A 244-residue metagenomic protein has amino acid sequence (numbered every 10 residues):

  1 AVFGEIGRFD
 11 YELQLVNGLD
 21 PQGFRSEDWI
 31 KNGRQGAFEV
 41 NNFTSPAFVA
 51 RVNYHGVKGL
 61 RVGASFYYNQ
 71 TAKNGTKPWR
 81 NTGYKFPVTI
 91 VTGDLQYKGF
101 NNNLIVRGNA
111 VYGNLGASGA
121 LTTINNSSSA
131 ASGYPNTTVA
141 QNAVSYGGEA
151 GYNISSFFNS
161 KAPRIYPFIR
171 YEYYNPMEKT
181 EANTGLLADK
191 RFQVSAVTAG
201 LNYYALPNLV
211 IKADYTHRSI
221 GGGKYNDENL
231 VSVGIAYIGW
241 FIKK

Functional and structural regions predicted by a protein language model:
V2-G4, A50-Y54, G93-Y97, G148-Y152 (+2 more regions): Residues on the lipid-exposed face of transmembrane beta-strands in outer-membrane beta-barrel proteins
E5-G7, T44-F48, P87-V91, N142-Y146 (+2 more regions): Residues that define the transmembrane beta-barrel architecture of outer-membrane proteins
E5-R8, Q22, K58-L60, F100-N103 (+3 more regions): Short loop/turn motifs that connect adjacent beta-strands in outer-membrane beta-barrel proteins
I6-R8, L15-L19, F66-A72, G99 (+5 more regions): Transmembrane beta-strands of outer-membrane beta-barrel pores
R8-D10, L19-V139: Surface-exposed beta-loop-beta
Y11-L13, R61-A64, L104-G108, G148 (+4 more regions): Transmembrane beta-strands of outer-membrane beta-barrel proteins
N125, P135-T138, A143, S160-Y204 (+1 more regions): Outer membrane beta-barrel transmembrane domains
D227-K244: Outer-membrane beta-barrel "beta-signal"
